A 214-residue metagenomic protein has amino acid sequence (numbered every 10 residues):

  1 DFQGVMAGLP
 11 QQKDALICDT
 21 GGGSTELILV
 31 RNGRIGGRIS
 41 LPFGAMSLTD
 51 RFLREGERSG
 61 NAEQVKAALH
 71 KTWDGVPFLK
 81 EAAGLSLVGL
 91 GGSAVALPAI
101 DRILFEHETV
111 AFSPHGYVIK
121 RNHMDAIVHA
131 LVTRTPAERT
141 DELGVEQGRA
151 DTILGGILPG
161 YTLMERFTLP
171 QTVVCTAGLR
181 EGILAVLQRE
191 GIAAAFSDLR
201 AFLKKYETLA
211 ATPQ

Functional and structural regions predicted by a protein language model:
D1-D14, L29-Q214: Helical "lid/coupling" subdomains associated with nucleotide-phosphate turnover
D1-F2, T20-E26: Short glycine/serine/threonine-rich phosphate/pyrophosphate-binding segments that cradle anionic phosphate groups
L16-C18: A short, small-residue-rich loop immediately preceding and capping a beta-strand
